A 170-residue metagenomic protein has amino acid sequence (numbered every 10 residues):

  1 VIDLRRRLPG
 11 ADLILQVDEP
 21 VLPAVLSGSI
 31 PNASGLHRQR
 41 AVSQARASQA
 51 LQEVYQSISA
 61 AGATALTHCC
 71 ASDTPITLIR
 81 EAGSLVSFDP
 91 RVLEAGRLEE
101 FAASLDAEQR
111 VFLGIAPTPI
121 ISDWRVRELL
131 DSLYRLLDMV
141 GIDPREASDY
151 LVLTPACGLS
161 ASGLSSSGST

Functional and structural regions predicted by a protein language model:
I2-G96: Active-site loop segments of alpha/beta catalytic cores
S84-T170: Catalytic-face loop-and-helix region of soluble metabolic enzyme cores
